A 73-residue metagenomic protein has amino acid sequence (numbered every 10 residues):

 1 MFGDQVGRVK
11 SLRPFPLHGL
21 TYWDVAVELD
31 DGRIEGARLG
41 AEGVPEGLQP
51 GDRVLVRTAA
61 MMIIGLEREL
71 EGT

Functional and structural regions predicted by a protein language model:
M1-R8: Short coil-to-beta-strand transition motifs
L12-P14, L66: Residue-level recognition of beta-strand microenvironments
P16-A26: Short aromatic-glycine-enriched beta-strand elements
D31-G40: Short, structured beta-strand/loop micro-motifs enriched in basic residues and often containing a Trp
R33, D52, E69: Long, contiguous binding/interaction regions
L39-P45, L70-G72: A short, sequence-level motif marking secondary-structure junctions
E42-R57: Short nucleic-acid-contacting surface segments enriched for D/E, G, S/T with interspersed K/R
A59-T73: OB-fold/S1-family single-stranded nucleic acid-binding modules
